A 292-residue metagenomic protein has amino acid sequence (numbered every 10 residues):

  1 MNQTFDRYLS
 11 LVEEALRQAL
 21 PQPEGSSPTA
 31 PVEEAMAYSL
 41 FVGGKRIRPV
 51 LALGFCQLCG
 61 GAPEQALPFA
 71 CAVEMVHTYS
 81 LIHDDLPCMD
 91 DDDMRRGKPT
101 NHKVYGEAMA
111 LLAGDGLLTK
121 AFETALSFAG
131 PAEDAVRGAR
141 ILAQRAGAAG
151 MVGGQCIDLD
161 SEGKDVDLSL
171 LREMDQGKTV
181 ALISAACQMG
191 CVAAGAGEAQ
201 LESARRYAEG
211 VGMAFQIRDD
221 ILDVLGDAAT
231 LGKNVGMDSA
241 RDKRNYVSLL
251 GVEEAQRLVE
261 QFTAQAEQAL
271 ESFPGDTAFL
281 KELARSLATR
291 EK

Functional and structural regions predicted by a protein language model:
M1-P23: N-terminal amphipathic/basic leader segments beginning at the initiator methionine
S27-Q268, A278-A288: Mg2+-dependent prenyl diphosphate-binding active-site environment of isoprenoid biosynthetic enzymes
G275: Hydrophobic-ligand binding "helix-grip"
